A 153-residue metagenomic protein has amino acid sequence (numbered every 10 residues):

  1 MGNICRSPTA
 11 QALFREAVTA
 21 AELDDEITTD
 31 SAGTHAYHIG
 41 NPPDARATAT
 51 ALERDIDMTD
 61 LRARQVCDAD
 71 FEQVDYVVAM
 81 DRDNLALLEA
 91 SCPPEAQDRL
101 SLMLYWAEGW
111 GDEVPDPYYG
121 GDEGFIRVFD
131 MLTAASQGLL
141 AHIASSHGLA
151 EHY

Functional and structural regions predicted by a protein language model:
M1-Q73, A141-Y153: Conserved active-site segments centered on acidic
S7, D81-R82: Helix N-cap/beta->alpha junction signal
Y76, R82-Y153: Phosphate-binding/catalytic loops
